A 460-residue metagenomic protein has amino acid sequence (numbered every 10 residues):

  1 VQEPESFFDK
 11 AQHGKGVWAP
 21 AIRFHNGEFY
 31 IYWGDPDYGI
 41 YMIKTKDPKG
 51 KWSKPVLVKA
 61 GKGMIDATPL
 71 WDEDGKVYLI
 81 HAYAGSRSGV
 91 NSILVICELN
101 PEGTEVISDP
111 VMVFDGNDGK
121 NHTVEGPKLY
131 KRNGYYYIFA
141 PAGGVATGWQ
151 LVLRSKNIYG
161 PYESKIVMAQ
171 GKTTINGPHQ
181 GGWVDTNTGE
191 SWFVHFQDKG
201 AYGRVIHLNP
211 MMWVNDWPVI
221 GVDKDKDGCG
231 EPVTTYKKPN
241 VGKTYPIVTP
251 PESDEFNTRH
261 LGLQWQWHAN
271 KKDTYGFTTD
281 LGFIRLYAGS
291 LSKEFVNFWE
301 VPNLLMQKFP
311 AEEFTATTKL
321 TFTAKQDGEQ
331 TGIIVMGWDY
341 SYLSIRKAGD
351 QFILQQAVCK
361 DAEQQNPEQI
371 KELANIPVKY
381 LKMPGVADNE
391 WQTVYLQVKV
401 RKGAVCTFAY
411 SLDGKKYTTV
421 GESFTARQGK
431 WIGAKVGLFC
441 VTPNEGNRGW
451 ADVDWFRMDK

Functional and structural regions predicted by a protein language model:
V1-K460: Carbohydrate-active catalytic/glycan-binding domains of CAZyme proteins, especially the secreted or lumenal ectodomains
